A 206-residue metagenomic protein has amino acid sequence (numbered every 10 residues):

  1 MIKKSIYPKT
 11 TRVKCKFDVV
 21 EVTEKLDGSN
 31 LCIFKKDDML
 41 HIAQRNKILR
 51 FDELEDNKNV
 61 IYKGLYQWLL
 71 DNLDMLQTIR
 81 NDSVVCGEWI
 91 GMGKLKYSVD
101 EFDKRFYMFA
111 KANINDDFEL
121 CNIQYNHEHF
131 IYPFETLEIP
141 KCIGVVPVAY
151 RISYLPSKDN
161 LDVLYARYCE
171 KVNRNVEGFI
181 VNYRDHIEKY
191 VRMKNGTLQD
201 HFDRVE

Functional and structural regions predicted by a protein language model:
M1-E206: Core nucleotide-handling region used for phosphoryl-transfer chemistry
